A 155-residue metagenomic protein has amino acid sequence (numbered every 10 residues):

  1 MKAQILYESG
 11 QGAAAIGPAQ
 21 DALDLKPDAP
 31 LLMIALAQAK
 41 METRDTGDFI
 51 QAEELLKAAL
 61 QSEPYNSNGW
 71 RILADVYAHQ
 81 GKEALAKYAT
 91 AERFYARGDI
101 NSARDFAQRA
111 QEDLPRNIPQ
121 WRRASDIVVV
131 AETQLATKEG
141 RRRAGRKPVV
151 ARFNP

Functional and structural regions predicted by a protein language model:
K2, L36-K40, L73, T90 (+2 more regions): Structural register within alpha-helical repeat arrays
L6, K40-T43, Y77, F94 (+1 more regions): Residue at a conserved register position within TPR or TPR-like alpha-solenoid repeats
A22, A58-A59, R93, A110: Canonical positions in the second alpha-helix
R44-F49, Q80-Y88, R116-Q120, V128-N154: Alpha-helical linker/edge segments of TPR/alpha-solenoid repeat scaffolds and analogous pre-/post-domain helices
